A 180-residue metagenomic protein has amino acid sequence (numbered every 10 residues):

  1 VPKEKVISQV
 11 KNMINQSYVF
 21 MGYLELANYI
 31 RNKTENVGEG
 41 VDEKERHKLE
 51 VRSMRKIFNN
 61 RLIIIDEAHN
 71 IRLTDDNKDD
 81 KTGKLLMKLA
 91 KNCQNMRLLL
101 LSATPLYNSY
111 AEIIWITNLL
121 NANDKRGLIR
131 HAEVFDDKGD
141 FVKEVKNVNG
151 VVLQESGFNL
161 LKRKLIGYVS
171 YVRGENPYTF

Functional and structural regions predicted by a protein language model:
V1, P105-E112: Conserved Walker A/P-loop ATP-binding site and its immediately adjacent core in helicase/helicase-like ATPase domains
V1-I14: Short mixed-charge
M13-K33, E39, E43-S53, I57-N59 (+4 more regions): Inter-lobe coupling linker of SF2 helicases/translocases
L62-I63: Hydrophobic "anchor" residues on beta-strands that sit immediately upstream of conserved functional sites
D66-E67: Walker B catalytic acidic pair
